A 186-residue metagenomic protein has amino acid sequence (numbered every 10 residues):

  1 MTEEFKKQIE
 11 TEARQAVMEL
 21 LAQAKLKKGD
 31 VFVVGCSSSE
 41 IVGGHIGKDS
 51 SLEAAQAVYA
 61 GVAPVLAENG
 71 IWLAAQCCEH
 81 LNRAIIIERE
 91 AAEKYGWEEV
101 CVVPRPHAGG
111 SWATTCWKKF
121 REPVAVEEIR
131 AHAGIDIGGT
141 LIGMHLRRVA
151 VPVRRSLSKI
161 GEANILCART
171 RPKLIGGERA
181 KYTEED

Functional and structural regions predicted by a protein language model:
M1-F32, L52-V65: N-terminal glycine-/serine-/threonine-rich phosphate-binding loop
E4, G29, V42, A67-G70 (+3 more regions): Non-catalytic beta/alpha edge segments that cap or flank active sites
M18, A22-K25, A63-I71, W117-A125 (+1 more regions): Generic secondary-structure signature for well-ordered alpha-helical cores
A24-L26, A108, R154-K159: Solvent-exposed alpha-helices and their adjacent loops that cap or buttress functional pockets in soluble metabolic
D30-G35, L73-A74: Short glycine-rich phosphate-binding loop at a beta-alpha junction
I41-I46, S50-A57, P64-R83, A108: Active-site histidine-anchored catalytic micro-motif
N69-H132, G138: Ligand-binding beta-strand-loop-alpha-helix segment within the catalytic cores of soluble metabolic enzymes
T114, K118-D186: Glycine-rich, aromatic-bearing surface loops/beta-hairpins
